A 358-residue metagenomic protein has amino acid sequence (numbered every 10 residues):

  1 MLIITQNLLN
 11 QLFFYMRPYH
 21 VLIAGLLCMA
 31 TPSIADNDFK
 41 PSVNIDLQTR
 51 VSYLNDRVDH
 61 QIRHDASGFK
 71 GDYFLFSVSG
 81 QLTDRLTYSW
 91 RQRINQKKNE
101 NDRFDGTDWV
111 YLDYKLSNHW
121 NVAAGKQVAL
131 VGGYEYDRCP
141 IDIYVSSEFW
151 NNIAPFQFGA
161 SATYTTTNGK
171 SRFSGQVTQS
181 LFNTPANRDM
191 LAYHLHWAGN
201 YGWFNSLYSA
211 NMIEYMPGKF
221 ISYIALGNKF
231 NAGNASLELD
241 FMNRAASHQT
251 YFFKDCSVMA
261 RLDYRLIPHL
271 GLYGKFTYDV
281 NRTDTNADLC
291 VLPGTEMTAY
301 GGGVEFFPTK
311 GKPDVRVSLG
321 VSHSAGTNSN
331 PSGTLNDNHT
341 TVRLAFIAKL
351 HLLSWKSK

Functional and structural regions predicted by a protein language model:
M1-D38, H351-K358: Cleavable N-terminal export/targeting peptides
N37-L54, D65-F182, G199-N200: Outer membrane beta-barrel
K40, Q48-H64, E100, Y111 (+4 more regions): Outer-membrane beta-barrel pore domains
K70-D72, S146-N151, A186-N187, A198-G202 (+4 more regions): Glycine-rich loops and low-complexity Gly/Arg-rich segments that provide flexible linkers or classic glycine-based
D72, G106, N118, F156 (+5 more regions): Exposed loop/turn and edge beta-strand positions of beta-sandwich/beta-sheet ligand-binding modules
D84-L86, W120, K170, N205 (+3 more regions): Secondary-structure boundary/capping signal
T165-G169, N200-G202, N231-G233, T309-G311: Short strand-coil-strand connectors
S174-S222: Loop-centered beta-sheet repeat module
